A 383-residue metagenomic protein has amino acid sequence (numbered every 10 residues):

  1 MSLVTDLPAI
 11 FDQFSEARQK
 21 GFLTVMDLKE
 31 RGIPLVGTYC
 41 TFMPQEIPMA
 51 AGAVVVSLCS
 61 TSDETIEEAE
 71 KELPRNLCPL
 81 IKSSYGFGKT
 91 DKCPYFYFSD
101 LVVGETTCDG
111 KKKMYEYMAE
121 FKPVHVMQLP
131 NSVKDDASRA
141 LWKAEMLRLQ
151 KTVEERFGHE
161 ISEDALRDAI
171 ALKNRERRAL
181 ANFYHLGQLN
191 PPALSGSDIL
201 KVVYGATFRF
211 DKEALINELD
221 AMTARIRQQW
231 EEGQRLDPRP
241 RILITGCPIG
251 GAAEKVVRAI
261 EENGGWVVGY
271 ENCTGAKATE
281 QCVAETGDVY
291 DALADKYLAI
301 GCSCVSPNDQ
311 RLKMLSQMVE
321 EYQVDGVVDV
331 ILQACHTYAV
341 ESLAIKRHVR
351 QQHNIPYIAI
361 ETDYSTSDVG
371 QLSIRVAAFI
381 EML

Functional and structural regions predicted by a protein language model:
S2-P34, L147, K151-T279: A charged, amphipathic alpha-helical module
P8-A9, S15-K29, I33, G37-T41 (+3 more regions): Metallocofactor- and cofactor-centric catalytic cores in central/energy metabolism, strongly enriched
E30, I47-T61, E68-A69, L243 (+2 more regions): Redox- and metal-dependent alpha/beta enzyme cores, enriched for Fe-S-associated oxidoreductases and cofactor-handling
L35, D100-L101, G326: Structural motif
R75-K92, S303-Q317: Glycine-rich, highly charged phosphate/nucleotide-binding loops
Y85-T152: Acidic/His-rich segments in extracytoplasmic proteins that coordinate ligands and/or metal ions
S306-Q352: C-terminal hydrophobic structural anchor segments that stabilize assembly/packing rather than catalytic chemistry
L343-L383: Peripheral docking tails and interdomain loops at the edges of cofactor- or intermediate-handling domains
